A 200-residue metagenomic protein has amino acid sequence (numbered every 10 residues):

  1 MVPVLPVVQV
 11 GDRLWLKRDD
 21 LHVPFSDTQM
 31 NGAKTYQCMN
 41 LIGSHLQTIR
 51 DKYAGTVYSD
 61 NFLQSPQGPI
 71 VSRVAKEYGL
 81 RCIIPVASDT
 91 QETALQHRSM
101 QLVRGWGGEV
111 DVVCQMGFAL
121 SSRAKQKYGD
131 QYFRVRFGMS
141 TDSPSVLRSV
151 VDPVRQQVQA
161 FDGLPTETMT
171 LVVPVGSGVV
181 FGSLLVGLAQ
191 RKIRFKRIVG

Functional and structural regions predicted by a protein language model:
M1-G55: Positively charged, low-complexity intrinsically disordered leader regions
M39, P69-R73, F181-V186: Short, hydrophobic alpha-helix immediately C-terminal to the catalytic nucleophile
G43, R73, E77, V186-Q190: Short, well-ordered alpha-helices that flank and scaffold nucleotide-derived cofactor binding pockets
I49-V74, Y78-A87, T168-S177: A short, small-residue-rich loop immediately preceding and capping a beta-strand
Y53, Y78-L80, W106, R191-R194: Helix C-cap/helix->beta junction micro-motif
C82-E92, V199-G200: A short glycine-rich beta-strand->turn/loop micro-motif centered on a GG-aromatic cluster
S88-L164: Small/polar-residue-rich loop-to-helix segments that shape phosphate-bearing ligand pockets
P144-G200: Glycine-rich phosphate/pyrophosphate-binding loop at beta-loop-alpha junctions
